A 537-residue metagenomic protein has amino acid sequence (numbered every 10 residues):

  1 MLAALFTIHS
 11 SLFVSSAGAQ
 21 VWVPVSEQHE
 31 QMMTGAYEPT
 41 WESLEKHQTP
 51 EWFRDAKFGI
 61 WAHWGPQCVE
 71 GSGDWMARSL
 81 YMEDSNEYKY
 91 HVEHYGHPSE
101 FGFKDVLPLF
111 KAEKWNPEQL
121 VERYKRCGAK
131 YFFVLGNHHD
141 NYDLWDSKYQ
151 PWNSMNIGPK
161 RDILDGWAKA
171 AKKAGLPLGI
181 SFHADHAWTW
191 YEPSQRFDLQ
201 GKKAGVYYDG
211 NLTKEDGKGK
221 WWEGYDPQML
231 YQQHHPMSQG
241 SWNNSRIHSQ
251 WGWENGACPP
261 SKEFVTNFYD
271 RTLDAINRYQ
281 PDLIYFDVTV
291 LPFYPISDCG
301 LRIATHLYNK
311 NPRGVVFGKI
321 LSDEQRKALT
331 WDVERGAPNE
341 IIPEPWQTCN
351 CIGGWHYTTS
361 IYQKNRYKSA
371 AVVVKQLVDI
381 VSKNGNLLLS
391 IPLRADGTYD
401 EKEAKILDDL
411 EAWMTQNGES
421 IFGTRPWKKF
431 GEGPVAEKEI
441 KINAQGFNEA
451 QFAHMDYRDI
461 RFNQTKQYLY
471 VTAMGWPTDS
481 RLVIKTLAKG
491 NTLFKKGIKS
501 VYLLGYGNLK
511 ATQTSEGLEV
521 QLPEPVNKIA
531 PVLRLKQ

Functional and structural regions predicted by a protein language model:
M1-F6: Sec-dependent N-terminal signal peptides
H9-L12: Compositionally biased, intrinsically disordered low-complexity segments enriched in Pro/Arg/Gln/His
Q20-Q537: Mature catalytic domains of secreted/periplasmic carbohydrate-active enzymes
